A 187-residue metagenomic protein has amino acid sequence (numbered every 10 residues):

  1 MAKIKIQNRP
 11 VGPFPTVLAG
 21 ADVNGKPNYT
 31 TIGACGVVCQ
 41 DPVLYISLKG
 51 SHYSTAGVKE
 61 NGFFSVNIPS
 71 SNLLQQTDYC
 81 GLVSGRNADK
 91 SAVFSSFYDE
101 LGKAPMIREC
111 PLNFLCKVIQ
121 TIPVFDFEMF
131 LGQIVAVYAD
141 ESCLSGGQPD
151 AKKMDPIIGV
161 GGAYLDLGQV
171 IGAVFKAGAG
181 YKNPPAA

Functional and structural regions predicted by a protein language model:
M1-A187: Basic, polyanion-binding surface patches
